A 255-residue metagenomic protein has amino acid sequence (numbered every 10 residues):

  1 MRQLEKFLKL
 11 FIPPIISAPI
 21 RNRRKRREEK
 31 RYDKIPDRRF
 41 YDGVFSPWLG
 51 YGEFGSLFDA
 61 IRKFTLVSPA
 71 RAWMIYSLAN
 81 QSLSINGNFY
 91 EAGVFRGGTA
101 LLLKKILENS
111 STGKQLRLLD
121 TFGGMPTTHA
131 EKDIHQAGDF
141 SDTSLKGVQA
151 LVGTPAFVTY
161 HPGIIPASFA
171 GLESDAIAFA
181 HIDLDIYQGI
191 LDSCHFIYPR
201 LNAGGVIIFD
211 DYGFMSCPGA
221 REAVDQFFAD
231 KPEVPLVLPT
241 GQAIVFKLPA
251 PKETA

Functional and structural regions predicted by a protein language model:
M1-D59, L248: Membrane-proximal basic amphipathic "stem/tether" segments
R38-L66, Y76, L83-A255: S-adenosylmethionine/decaboxylated-SAM
A70-M74: N-terminal pre-P-loop "Q-motif" helix
